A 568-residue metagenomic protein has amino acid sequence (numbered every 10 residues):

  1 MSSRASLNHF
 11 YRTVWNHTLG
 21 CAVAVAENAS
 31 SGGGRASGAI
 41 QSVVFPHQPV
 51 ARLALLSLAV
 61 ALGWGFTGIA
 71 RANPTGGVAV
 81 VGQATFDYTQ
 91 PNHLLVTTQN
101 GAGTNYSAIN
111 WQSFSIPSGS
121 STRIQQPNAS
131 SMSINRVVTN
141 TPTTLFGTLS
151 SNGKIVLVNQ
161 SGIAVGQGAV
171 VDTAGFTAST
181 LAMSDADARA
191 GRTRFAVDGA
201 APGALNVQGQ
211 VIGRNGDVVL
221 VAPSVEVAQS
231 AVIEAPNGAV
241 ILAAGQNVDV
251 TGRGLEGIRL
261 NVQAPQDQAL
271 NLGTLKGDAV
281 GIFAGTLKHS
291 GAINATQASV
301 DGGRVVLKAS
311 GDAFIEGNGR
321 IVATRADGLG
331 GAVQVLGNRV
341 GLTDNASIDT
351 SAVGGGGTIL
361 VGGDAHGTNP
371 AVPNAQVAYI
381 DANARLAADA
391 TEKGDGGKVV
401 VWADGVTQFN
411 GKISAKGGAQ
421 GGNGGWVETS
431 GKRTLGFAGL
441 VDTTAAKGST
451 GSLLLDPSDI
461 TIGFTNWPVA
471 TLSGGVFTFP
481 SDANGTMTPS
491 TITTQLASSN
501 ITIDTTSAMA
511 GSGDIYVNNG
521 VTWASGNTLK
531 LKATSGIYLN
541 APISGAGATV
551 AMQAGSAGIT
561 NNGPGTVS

Functional and structural regions predicted by a protein language model:
S2, S6-N8, R12-L19: An N-terminal, helix-rich hydrophobic module
N8, L19-C21, A26, S30-S568: Extracellular and secretory-pathway beta-repeat/beta-biased strand scaffolds
